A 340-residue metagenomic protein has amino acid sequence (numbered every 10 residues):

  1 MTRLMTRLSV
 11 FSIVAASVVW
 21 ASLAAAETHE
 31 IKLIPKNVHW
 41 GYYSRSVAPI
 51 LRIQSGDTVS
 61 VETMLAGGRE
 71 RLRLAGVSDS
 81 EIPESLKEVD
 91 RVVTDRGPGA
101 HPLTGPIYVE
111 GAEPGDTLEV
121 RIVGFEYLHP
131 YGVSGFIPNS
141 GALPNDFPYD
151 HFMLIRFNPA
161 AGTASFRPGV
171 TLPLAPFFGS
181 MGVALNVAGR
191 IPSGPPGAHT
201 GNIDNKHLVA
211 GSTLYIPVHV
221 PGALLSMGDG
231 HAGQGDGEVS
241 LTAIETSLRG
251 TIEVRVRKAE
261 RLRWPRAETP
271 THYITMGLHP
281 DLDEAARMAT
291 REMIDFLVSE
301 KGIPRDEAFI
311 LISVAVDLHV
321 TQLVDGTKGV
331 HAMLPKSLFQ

Functional and structural regions predicted by a protein language model:
S9-A21: Bacterial N-terminal signal peptides
K32-R96: N-terminal, Lys/Arg-enriched amphipathic/low-complexity engagement segments that precede the first folded domain
I34-S44, R96-T104, I191-H199: Short, structured beta-strand/loop micro-motifs enriched in basic residues and often containing a Trp
V61, T117-V120, I216: A generic structural signal for residues embedded in beta-strands
A66-S78, F125-G135, G222-A232, Q322-V324: Short, Lys/Arg- and Gly-enriched loop/turn segments at beta-strand edges
H101-P102, Y108, V123-V209: Intrinsically disordered, low-complexity linker/loop segments enriched in Gly/Pro and charged/polar residues
P176-L282: Conserved mixed alpha/beta catalytic, RNA-binding, or beta-rich assembly cores of soluble enzyme, regulatory
